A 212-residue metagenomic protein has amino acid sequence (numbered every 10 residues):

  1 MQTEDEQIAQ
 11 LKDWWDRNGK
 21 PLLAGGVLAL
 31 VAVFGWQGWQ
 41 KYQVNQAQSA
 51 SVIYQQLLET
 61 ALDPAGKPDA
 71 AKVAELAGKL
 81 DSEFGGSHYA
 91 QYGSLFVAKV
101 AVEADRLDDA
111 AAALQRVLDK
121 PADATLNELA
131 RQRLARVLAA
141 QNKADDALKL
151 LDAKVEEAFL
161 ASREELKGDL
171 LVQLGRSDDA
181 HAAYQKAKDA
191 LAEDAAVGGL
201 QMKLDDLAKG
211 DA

Functional and structural regions predicted by a protein language model:
M1-L28: N-terminal positive-inside, membrane-proximal cytosolic segments immediately preceding the first
G66-A70, L107, A144, S177: TPR-repeat structural position
D81-A90, A104, K120-N127, K154-S162 (+1 more regions): Short solvent-exposed coil/turn linkers within tandem alpha-helical repeat scaffolds
